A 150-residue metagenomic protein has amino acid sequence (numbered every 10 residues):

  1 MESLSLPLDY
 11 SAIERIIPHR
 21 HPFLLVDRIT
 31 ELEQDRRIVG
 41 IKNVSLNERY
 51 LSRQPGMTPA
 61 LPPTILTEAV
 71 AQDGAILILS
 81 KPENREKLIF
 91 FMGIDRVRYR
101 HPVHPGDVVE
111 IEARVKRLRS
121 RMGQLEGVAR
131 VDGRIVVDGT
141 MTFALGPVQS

Functional and structural regions predicted by a protein language model:
E2-P7, G74-E112, V136-A144: Hydrophobic beta-strand-centered segment that forms part of the acyl-chain substrate-binding groove
L8-R20: Short aromatic-glycine motifs in intrinsically disordered, low-complexity regions
E14, M57, Y99-H101: Beta-strand-rich interaction surfaces with strong enrichment in secreted/lumenal proteins
H21-L61: Catalytic strand-loop segment that frames the active site of acyl-thioester-processing enzymes
L24, D35-V39, V108-E110, Q124 (+1 more regions): Intrinsic-disorder/low-complexity, polar/charged segments enriched in Ser/Thr/Lys/Arg/Asp/Glu/Gln
I29, R96-D132: Hydrophobic beta-sheet segments that form the core/acyl-binding groove of ACP/CoA-dependent acyl-chain-processing
S52-L77, F91-M92: Compact, glycine-rich, soluble single-domain proteins
M122-Q149: Mixed-charge, glycine-accented linear interaction segment located at domain edges/termini
